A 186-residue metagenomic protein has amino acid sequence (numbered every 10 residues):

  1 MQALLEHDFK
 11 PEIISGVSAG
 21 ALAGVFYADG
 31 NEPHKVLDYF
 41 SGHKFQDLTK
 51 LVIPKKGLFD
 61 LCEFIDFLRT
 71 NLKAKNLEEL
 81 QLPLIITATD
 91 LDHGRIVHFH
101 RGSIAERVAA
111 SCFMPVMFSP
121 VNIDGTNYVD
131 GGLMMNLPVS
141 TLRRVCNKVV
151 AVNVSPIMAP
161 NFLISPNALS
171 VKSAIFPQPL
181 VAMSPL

Functional and structural regions predicted by a protein language model:
M1-V17, V25-L186: Patatin-like phospholipase
